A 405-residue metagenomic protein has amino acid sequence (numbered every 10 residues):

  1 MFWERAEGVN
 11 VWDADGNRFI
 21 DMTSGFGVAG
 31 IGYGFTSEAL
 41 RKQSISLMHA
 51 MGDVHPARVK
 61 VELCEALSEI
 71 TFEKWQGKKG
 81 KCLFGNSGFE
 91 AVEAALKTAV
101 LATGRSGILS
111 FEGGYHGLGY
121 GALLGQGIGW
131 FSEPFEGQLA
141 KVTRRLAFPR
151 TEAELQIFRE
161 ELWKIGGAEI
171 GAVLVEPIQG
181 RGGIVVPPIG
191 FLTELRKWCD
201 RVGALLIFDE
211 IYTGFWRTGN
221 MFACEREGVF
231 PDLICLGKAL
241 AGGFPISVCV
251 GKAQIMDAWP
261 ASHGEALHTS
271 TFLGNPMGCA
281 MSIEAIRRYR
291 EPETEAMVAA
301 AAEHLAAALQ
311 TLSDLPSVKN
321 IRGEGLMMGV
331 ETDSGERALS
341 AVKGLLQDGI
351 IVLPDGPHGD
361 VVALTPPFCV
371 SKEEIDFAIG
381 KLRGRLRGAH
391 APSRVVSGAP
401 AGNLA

Functional and structural regions predicted by a protein language model:
M1-A405: Conserved N-terminal phosphate-binding loop of PLP-dependent enzymes in the Aspartate aminotransferase
